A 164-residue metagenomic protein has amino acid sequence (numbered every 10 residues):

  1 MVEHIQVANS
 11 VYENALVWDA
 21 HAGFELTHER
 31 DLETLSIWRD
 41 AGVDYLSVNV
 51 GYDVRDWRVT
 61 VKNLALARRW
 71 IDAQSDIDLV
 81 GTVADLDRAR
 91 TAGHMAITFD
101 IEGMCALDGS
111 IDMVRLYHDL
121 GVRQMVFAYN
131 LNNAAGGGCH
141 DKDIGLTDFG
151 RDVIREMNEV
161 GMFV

Functional and structural regions predicted by a protein language model:
M1-L146: N-terminal hydrophobic targeting/anchoring segments and the immediately downstream early-domain regions of hydrolases
R151-F163: Substrate-binding cleft of carbohydrate-active enzyme catalytic domains
